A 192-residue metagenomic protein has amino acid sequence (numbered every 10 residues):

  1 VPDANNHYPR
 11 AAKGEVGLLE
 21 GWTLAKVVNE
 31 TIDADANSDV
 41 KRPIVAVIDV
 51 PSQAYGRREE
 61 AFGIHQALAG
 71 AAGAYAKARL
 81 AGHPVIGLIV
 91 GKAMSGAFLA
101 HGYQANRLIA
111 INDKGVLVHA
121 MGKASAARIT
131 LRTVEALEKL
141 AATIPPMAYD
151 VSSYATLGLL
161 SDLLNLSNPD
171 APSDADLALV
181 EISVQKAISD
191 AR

Functional and structural regions predicted by a protein language model:
V1-D3, V28-A34, N165: Short regulatory "switch" loops immediately downstream of catalytic or recognition motifs within protein catalytic
V1-G21: STAS-typified acidic loop motif
P2, V50, G91-K92: Residue-level signal for short, function-critical loop segments
Y8, W22-Y55: A structural preference for short, pocket-lining loop segments at secondary-structure junctions
G14-T31, F62-A72, L177-Q185: Well-ordered, non-membrane alpha-helical segments in soluble/globular domains
T31-A34, A78, Y154-D162, S183 (+1 more regions): Change "in soluble alpha/beta enzymes" to "in soluble alpha/beta proteins
G56-A175: Conserved catalytic cores of soluble enzyme domains, especially glycine-rich substrate-binding beta-alpha loops
P169-R192: C-terminal amphipathic helix plus adjacent low-complexity, charged tail appended to glycosyltransferase catalytic
